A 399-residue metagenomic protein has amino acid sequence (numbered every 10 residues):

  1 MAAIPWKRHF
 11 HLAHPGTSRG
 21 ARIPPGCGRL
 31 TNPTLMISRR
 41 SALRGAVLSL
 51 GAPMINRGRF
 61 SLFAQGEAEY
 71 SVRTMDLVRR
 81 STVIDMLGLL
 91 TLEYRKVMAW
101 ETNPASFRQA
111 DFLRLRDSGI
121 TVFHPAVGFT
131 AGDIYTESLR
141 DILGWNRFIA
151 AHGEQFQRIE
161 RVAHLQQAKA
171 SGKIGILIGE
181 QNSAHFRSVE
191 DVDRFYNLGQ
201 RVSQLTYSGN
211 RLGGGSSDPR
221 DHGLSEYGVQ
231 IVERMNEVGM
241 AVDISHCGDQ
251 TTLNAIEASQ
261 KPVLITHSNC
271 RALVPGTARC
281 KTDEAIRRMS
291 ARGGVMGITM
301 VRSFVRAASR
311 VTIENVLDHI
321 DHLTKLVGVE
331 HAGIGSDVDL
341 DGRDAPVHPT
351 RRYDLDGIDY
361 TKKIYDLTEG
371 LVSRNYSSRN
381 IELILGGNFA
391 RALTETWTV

Functional and structural regions predicted by a protein language model:
M1-S38: N-terminal secretory signal peptides
A3, C27-L30, A42, F156 (+2 more regions): Aromatic-residue hotspot detector
P24-C27, R95, C247, P275: Functionally engaged cysteine thiol sites
I37-D221, P275-V399: N-terminal hydrophobic targeting/anchoring segments and the immediately downstream early-domain regions of hydrolases
A184-F186, R194-R279: Divalent metal-binding pocket/active-site signature
